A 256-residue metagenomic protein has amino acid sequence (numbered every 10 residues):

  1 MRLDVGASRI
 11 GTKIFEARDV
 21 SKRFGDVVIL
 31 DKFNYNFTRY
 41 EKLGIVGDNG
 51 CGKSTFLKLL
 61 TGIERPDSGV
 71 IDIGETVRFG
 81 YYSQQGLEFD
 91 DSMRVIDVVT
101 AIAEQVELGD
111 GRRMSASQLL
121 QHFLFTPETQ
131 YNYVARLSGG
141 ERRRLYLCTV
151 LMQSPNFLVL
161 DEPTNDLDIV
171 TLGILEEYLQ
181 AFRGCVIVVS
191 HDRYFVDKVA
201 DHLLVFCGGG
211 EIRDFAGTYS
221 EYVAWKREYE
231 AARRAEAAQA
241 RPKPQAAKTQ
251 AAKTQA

Functional and structural regions predicted by a protein language model:
R2-G6: Short, solvent-exposed loop/turn elements at beta->coil junctions and helix N-caps that rim active or binding pockets
A7-A256: ABC ATP-binding cassette signature C-motif
